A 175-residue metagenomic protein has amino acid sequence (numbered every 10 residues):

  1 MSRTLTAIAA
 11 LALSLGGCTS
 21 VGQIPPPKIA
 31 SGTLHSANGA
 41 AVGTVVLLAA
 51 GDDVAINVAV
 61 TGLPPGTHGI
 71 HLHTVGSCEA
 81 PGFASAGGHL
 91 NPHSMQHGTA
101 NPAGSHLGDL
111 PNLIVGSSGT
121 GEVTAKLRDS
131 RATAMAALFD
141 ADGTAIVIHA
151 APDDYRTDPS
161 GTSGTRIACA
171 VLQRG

Functional and structural regions predicted by a protein language model:
M1-L5: Positively charged n-region of N-terminal signal peptides that target proteins for export
T6-G16: Bacterial N-terminal signal peptides
G16-T67, L72-G175: N-terminal leader/targeting pre-sequences
